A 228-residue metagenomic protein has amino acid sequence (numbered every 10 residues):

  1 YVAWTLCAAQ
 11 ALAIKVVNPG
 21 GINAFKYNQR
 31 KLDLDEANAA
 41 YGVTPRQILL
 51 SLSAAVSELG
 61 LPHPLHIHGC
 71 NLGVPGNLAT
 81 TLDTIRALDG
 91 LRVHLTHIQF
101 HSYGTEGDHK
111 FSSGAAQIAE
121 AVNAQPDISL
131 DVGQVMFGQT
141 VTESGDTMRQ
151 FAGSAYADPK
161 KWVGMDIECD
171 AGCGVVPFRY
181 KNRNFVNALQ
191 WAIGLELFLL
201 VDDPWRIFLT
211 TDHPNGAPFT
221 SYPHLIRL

Functional and structural regions predicted by a protein language model:
Y1-D166, V176, D212: Metal-coordinating catalytic core of metallo-dependent amide/deamination hydrolases
Y41, R179, R183, T211-P218: Generic alpha-helical structural element
T44-P45, P75-N77, N184-G194: A general structural motif
L52-A55, Q117-A119, R183, G194-F198 (+2 more regions): Generic recognition of flexible, low-complexity loop/linker segments
L61, H94, C169-V175, D202-I207 (+1 more regions): Short acidic (Asp/Glu) and glycine-rich catalytic loops that position anionic groups and cofactors
E168-A192: Aromatic-anchored helix/helix-loop segment that forms the rim or "lid" of small-molecule/cofactor binding pockets
Q190-L228: His/Asp/Glu-enriched, well-ordered alpha-helical/loop segment that forms or immediately abuts the divalent-metal
